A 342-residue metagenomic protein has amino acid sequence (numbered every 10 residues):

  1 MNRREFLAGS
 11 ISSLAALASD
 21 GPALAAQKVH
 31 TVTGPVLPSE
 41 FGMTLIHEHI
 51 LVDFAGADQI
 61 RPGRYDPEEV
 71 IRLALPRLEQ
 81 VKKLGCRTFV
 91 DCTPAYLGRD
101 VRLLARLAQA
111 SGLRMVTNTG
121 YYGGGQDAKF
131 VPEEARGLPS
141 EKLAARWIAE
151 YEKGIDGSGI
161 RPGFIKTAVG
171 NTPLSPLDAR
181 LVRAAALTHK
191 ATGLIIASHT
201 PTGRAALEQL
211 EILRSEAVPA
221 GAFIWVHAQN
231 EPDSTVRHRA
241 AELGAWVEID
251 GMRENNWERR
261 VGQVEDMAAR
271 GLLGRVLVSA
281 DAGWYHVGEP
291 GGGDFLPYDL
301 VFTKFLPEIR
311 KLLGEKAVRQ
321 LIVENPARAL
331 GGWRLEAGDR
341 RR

Functional and structural regions predicted by a protein language model:
M1-E5: Twin-arginine (Tat) signal peptide motif
L7-A18, Q27-G34, D299-R342: Mid-to-C-terminal alpha-helical segments outside catalytic/metal-binding sites
A25-A57: Replace "His-x-His-based motif
G42-I46, G56-R114, E141-I160: Alpha-helical scaffold segments that flank or form the walls of functional sites
H47, F89, H189, V247 (+3 more regions): Divalent metal-coordination and catalytic microenvironments
F54-A57, V101, D127-A128, A206-I212 (+3 more regions): Histidine/acidic-residue-rich catalytic or RNA/ligand-binding cores of hydrolases and nuclease-related proteins
R106-Q109, R114-I195, W246, G251-N255: Active-site gating/metal-coordination segments in enzymes
A197, D250-G251, L272-F295: Short acidic/histidine-rich active-site segments
